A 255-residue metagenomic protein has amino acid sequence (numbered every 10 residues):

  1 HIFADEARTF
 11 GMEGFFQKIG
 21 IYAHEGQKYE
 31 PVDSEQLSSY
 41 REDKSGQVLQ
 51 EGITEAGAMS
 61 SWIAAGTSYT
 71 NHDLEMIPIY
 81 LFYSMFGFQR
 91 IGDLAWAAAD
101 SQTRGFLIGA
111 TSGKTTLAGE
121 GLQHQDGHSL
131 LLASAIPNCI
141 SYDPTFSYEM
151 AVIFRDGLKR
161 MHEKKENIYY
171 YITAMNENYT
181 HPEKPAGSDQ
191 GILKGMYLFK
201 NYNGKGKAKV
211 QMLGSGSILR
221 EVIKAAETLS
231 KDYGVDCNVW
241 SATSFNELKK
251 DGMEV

Functional and structural regions predicted by a protein language model:
H1-P182, D189-G191, S241, N246 (+1 more regions): Thiamine diphosphate
K159, D189-C237: Long hydrophobic segments that form regular secondary structure
